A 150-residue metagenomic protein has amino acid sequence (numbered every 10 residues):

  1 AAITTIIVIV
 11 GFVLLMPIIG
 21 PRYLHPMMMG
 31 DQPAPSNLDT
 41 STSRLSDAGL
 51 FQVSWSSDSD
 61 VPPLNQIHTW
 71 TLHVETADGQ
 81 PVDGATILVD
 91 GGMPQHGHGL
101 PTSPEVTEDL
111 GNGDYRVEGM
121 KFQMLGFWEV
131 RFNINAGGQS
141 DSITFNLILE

Functional and structural regions predicted by a protein language model:
A1-E150: Intrinsically disordered, low-complexity terminal tails/loops enriched in metal-binding residues
